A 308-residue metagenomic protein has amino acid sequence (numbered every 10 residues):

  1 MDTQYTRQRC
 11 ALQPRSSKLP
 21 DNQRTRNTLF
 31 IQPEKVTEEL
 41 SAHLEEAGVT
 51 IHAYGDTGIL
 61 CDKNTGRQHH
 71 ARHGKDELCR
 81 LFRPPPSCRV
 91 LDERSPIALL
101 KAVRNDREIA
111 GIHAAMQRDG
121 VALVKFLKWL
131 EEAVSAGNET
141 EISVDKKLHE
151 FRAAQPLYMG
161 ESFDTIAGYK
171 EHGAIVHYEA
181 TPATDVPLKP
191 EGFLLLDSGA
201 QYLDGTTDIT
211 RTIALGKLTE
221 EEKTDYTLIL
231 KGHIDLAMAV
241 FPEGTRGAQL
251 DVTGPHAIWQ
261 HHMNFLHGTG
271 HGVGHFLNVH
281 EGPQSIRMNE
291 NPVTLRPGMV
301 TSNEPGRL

Functional and structural regions predicted by a protein language model:
M1-L308: Active-site neighborhoods and metal-handling regions in enzymes and metal-associated proteins
